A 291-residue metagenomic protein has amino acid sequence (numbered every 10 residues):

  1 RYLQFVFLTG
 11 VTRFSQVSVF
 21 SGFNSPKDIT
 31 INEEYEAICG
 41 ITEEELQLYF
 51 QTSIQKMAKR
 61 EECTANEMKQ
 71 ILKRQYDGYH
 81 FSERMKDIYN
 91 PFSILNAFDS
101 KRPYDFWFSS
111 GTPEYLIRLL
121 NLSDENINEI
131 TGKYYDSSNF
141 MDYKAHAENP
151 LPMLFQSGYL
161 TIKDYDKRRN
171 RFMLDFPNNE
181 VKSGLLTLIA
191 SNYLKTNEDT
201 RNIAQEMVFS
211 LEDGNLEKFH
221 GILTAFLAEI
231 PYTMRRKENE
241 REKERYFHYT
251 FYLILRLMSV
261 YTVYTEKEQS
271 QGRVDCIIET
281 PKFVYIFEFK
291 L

Functional and structural regions predicted by a protein language model:
R1-K243, M258-S259: Phosphate-binding site recognition
D175, Y264, E288: Residues in well-ordered beta-strands of folded domains
F247-M258: A short, contiguous, amphipathic alpha-helix enriched in charged residues
F251, C276-I278, F283-L291: Conserved catalytic cores of phosphodiester-cleaving nucleases, focusing on short active-site segments
L257-K282: Active-site metal-binding core of divalent-cation-utilizing nuclease and nuclease-like domains
